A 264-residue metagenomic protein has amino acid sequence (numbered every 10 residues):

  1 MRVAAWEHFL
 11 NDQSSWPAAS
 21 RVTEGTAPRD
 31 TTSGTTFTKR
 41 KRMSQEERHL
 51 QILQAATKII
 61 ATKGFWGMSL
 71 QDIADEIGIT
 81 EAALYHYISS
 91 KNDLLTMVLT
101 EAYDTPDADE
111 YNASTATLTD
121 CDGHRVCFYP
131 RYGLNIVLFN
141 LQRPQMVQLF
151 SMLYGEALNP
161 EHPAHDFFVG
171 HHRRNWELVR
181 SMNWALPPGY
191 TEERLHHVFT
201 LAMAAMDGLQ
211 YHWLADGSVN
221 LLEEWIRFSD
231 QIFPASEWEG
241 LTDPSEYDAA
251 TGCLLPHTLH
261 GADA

Functional and structural regions predicted by a protein language model:
M1-E47, T242-A264: N-terminal intrinsically disordered/low-complexity leader segments
Q45, L53, L99, H165-W176 (+2 more regions): Amphipathic, non-transmembrane alpha-helical scaffold segments
R48-Q51, A55-M97: Helix-turn-helix
I88, M152-P160: Short helix-capping/turn signature of helix-turn-helix
M97, E110-M146, P187-G189, V198-A202 (+1 more regions): Hydrophobic alpha-helical connector segments
T100-D107: Short, basic, alpha-helical segments at the C-terminal edge of helix-turn-helix-like DNA-binding modules
H124-R131, L141-Q145, E161-L186: Amphipathic alpha-helical packing segments from all-alpha helical-bundle domains
E161-G170, L186-C253: Hydrophobic/aromatic-rich alpha-helical bundle segments in the mid-to-C-terminal region
